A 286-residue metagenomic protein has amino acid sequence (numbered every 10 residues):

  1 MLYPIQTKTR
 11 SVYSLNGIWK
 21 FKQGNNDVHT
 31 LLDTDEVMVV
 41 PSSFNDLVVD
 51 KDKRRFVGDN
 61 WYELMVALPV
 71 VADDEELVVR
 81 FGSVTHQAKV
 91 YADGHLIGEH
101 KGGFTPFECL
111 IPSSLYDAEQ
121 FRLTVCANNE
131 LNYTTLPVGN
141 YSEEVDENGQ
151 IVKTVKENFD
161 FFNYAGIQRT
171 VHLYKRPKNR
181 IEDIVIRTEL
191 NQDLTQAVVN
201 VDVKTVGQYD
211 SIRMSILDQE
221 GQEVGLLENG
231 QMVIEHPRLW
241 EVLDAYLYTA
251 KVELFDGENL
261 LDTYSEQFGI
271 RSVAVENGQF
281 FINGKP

Functional and structural regions predicted by a protein language model:
M1-P286: Secreted/periplasmic carbohydrate-active enzymes, especially glycoside hydrolases
